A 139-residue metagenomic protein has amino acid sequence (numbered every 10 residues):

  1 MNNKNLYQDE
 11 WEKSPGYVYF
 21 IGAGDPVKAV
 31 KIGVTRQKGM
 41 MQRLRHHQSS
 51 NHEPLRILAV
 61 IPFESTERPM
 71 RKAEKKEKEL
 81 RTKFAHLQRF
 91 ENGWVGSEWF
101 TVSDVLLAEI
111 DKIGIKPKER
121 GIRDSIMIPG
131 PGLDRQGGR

Functional and structural regions predicted by a protein language model:
M1-R139: Non-catalytic accessory segments flanking enzymatic or RNA/DNA-binding domains
